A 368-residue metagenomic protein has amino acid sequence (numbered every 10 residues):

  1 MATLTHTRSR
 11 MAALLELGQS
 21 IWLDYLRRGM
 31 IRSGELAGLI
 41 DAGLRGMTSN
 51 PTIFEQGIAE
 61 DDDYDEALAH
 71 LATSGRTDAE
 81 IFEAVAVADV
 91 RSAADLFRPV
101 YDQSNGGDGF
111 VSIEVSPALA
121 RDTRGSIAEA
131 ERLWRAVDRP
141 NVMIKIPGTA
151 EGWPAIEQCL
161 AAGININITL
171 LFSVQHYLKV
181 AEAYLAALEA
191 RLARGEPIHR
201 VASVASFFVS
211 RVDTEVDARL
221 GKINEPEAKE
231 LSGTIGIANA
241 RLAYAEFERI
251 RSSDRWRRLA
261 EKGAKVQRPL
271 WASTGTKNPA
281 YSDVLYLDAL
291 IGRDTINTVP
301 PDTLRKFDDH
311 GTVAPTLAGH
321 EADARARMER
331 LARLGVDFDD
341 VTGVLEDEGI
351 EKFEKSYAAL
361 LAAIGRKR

Functional and structural regions predicted by a protein language model:
M1-G34: N- or domain-start disorder-to-order transition segments that initiate the globular core
D24, P140-T149, I164-H176: Catalytic beta/alpha-barrel core
M30-S33, D122-A128, I146-L160, S173-L185: Active-site-adjacent beta->alpha loops and helix N-cap segments on the catalytic face of soluble alpha/beta enzymes
G43-L44, D138, A155-I166: Glycine-enriched alpha-helix->loop->beta-strand junction motifs that scaffold or abut catalytic
N50, I113, I144, C159 (+2 more regions): Conserved, mostly hydrophobic/aromatic
I53-E55, E60-A155: Active-site beta->alpha loop and helix N-cap motifs at the rims of alpha/beta catalytic domains
I164-D302: Catalytic alpha/beta core domains of metabolic enzymes, predominantly
G263-R368: Flexible, acidic glycine-rich loops studded with aromatic residues
